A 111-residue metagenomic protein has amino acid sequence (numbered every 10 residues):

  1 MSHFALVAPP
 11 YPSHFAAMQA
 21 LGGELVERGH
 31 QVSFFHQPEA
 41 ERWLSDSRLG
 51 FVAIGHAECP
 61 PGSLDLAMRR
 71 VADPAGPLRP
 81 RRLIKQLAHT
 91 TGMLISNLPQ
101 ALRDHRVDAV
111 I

Functional and structural regions predicted by a protein language model:
M1-I111: Glycosyltransferase specificity loop/lid
